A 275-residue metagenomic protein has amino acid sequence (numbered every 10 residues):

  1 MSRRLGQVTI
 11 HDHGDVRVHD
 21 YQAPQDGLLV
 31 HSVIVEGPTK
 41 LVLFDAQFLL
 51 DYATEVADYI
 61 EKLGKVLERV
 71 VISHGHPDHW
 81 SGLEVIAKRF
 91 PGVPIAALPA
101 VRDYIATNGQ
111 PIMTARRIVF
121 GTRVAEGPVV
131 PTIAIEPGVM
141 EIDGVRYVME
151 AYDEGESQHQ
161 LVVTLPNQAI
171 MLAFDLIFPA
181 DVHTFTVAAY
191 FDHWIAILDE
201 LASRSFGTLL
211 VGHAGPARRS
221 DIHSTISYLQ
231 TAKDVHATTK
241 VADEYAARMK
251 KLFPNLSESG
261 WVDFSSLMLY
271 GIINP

Functional and structural regions predicted by a protein language model:
M1-V16, I273-P275: Basic/polar N-terminal segments that are highly enriched at the extreme N-terminus, encompassing both cleavable
S2, S203-T208, G215-P275: Accessory terminal helices/loops
V8-K62, L161-D175: Conserved beta-strand hairpin/beta-sheet module of binuclear metal-dependent hydrolase folds, prominently
T9-H11, V35, P137-I142, V211: Short acidic-hydrophobic surface loop/beta-edge motif
H19, V71, A96, M171-L172 (+1 more regions): Hydrophobic/aromatic beta-strand patches that form the interior of the parallel beta-sheet core in alpha/beta enzyme
A23-Q25, V129-V130, A151-E154: Short Gly/Pro-enriched turn/cap motifs at secondary-structure boundaries
L41, F48-L50, V139, R146 (+1 more regions): Metallo-beta-lactamase
D58-V139: Active-site HxH/HxHxD metal-binding segment of metal-dependent hydrolases
